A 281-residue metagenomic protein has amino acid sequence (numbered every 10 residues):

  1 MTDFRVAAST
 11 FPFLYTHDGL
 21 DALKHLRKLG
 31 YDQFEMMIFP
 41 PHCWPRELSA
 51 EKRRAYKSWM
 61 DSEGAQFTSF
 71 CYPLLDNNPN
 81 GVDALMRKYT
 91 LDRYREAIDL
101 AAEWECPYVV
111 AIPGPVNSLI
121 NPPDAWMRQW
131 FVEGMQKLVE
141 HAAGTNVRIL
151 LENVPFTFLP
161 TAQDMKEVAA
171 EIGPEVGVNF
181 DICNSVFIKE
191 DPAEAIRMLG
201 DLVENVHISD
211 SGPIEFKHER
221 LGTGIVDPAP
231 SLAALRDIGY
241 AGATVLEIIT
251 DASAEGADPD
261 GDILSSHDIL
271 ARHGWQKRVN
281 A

Functional and structural regions predicted by a protein language model:
M1-A7, Y15-G30, D61, T90 (+2 more regions): Histidine-acidic metal/acid-base catalytic patches
D3-F13, V109-G114, M135, H207: Short, conserved structural micro-motifs that define repeat-unit consensus positions and nucleotide-binding loops
P12-L14, I38-P40, P73-D76, P113-S118 (+4 more regions): Active-site-proximal loop/turn and secondary-structure-junction residues that shape catalytic pockets, frequently
H17-L20, W59-E63, P79-G177, F187-I188 (+2 more regions): Active-site acidic/histidine proton-transfer and metal-coordination neighborhood in alpha/beta enzyme cores
D32-Q33, Q66, P107, R148 (+1 more regions): Residue-level detector of anion-binding/catalytic polar loops
E35, S69-C71, V110, L150 (+2 more regions): Conserved beta-strand positions in the central sheet of alpha/beta enzyme cores
M37-K57, P113-L119, F216: Glycine-rich, proline-tolerant flexible connector loops at the mouths of alpha/beta enzymes
C43, E47, D83-R87, D124-W126 (+1 more regions): Short glycine-enriched, charge-decorated loop/helix-capping segments at active-site entrances that position
